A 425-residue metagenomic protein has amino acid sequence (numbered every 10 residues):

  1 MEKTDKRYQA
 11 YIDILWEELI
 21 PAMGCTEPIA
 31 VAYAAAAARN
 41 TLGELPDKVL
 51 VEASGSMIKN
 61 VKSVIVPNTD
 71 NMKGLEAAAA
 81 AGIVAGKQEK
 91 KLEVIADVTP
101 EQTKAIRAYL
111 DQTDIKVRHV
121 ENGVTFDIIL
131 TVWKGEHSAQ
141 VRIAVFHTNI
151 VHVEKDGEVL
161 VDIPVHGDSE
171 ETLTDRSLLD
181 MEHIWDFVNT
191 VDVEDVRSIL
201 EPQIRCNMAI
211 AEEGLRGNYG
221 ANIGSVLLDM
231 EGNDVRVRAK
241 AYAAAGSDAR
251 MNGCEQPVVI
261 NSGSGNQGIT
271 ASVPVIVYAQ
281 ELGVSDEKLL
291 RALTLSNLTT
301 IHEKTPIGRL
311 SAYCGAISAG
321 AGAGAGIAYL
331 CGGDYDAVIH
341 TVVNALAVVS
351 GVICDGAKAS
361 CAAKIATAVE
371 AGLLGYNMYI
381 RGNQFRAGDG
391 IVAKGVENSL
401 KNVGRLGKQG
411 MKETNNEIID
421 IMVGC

Functional and structural regions predicted by a protein language model:
M1-I12, L45-M57, D234-G253, S285-E303 (+1 more regions): Acidic-glycine-rich active-site phosphate/pyrophosphate-binding loop
Y11-P21, M57-I65, R250-I260, T300-L310 (+1 more regions): Glycine/charged-rich beta-loop-alpha catalytic/anionic-binding loops adjacent to active sites
P21-A37, Q256-V273, C314-S318: Conserved phosphate/anionic-ligand binding catalytic regions in large, soluble enzymes, centered on
I29-I128, V132: Early transmembrane hairpin of solute transport permeases
A38-T41, P67, Y278-R291, I301-T367 (+1 more regions): Hydrophobic alpha-helical bundle architecture
L45-V49, K90-I95, K116-R118, E194-L200 (+9 more regions): Flexible, glycine/charged-enriched surface loops at secondary-structure junctions
L110-G253, I419-C425: Signature of multi-pass transmembrane helix bundles
T341-C425: Internal helix-turn-beta structural module
